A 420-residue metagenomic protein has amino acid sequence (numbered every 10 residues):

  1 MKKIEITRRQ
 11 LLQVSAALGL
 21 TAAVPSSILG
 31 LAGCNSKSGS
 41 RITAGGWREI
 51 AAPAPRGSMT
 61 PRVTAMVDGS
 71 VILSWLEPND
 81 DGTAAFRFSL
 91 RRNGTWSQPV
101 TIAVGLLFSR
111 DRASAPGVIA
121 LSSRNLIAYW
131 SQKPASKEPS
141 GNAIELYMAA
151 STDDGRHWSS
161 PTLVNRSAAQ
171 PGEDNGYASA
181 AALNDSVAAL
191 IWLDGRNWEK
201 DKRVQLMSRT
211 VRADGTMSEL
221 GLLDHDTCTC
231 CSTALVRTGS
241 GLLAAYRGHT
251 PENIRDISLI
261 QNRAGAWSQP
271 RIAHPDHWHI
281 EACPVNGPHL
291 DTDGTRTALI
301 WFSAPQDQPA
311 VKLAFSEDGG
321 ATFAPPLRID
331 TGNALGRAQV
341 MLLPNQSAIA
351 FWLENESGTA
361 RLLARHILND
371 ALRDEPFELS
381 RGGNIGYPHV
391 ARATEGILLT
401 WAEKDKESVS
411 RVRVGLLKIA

Functional and structural regions predicted by a protein language model:
M1-Q10, V14-L29: N-terminal secretory signal peptides
N35-A420: Extracellular, repeat-based ectodomains that mediate carbohydrate processing or recognition
